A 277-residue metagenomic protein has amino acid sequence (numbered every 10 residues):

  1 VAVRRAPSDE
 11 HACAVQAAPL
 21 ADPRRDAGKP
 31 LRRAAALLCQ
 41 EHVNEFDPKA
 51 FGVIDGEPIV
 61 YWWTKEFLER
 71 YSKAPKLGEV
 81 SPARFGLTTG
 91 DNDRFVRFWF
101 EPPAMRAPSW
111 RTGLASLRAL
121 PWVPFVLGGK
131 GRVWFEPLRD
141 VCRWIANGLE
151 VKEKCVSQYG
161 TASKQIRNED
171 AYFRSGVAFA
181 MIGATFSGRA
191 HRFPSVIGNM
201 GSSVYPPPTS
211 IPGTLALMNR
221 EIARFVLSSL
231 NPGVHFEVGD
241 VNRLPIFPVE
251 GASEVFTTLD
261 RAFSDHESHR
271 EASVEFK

Functional and structural regions predicted by a protein language model:
V1-T161, Q165-G176, S253-K277: Polynucleotide-recognition surfaces of large bacterial nucleic-acid defense/processing enzymes
P124, P245-F247: Proline-rich low-complexity regions
D170, A180-R243, E250, D265: Basic, amphipathic alpha-helical recognition segments used for DNA target recognition
